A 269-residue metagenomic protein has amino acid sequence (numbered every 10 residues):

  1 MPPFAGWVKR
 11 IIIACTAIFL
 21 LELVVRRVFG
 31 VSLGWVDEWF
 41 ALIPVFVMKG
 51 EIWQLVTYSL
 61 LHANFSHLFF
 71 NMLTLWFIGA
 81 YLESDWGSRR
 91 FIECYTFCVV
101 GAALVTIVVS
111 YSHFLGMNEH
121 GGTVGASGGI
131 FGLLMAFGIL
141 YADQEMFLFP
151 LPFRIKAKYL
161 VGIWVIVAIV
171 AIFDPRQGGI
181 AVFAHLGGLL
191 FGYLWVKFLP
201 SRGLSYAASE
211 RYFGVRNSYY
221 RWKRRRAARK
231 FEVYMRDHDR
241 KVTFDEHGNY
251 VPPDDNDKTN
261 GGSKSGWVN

Functional and structural regions predicted by a protein language model:
M1-F4, A14-T16, A168-N269: C-terminal transmembrane module of polytopic alpha-helical membrane proteins
P3-T123, V170-K197: N-terminal TM1-TM2 helical hairpin plus the immediately adjacent luminal interfacial "cap"
F40-V47, L133-L134, G162-I166: Short, motif-level signal for alpha-helix interfacial/capping segments enriched in acidic residues and aromatics/proline
F77-A80, G132-I139, L148-P152: Generic transmembrane alpha-helix motif of multi-pass integral membrane proteins
S84, L140-F153, S201-Y206: Alpha-helical transmembrane bundle and helix-membrane interface signal in multi-pass integral membrane proteins
T96-C98, L151-K156, L160-V165: Central hydrophobic cores of alpha-helical transmembrane segments in multi-pass integral membrane proteins
E119-A142, A184: Membrane-interface micro-motifs in multi-pass membrane enzymes
